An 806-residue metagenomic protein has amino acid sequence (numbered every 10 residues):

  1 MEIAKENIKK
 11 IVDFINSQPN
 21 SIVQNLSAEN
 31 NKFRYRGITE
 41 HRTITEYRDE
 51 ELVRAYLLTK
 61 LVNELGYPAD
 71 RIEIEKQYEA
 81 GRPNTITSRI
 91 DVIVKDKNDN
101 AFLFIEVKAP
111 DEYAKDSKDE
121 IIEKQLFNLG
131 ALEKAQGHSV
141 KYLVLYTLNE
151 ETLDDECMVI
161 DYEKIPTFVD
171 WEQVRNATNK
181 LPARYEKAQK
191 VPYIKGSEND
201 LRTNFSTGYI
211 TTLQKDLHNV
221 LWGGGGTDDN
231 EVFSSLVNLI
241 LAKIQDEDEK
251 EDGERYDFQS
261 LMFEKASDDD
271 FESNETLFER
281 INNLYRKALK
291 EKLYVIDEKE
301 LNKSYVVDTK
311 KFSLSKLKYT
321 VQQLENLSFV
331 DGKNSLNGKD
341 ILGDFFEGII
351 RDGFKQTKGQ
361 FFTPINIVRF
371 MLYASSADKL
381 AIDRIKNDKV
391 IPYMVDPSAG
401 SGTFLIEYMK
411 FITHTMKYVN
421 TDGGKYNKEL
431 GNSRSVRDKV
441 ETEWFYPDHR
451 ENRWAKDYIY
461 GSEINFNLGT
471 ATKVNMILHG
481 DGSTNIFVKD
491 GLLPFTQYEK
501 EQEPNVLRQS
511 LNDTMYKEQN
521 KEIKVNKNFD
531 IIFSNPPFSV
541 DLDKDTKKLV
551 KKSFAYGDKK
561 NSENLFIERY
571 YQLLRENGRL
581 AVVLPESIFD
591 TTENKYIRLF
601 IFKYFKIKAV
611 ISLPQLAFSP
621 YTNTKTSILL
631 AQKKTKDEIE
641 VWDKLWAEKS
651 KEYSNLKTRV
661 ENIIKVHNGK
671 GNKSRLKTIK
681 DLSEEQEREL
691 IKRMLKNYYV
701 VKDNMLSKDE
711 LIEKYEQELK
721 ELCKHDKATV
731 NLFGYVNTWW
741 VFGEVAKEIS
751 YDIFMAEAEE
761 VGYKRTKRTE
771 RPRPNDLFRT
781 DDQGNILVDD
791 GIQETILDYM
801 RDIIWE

Functional and structural regions predicted by a protein language model:
M1-N63, K195-V220: Charged, often low-complexity linker/regulatory segments
I11-S21, T43-E46, D70-D99: Active-site metal-binding core of divalent-cation-utilizing nuclease and nuclease-like domains
L57, I90-V94, A101-E112, L129: Conserved catalytic cores of phosphodiester-cleaving nucleases, focusing on short active-site segments
P68, P83-T87, A101-L103, E112-K124 (+1 more regions): Active-site-adjacent loop/helix micro-motif of nuclease/hydrolase catalytic cores
K108, E112-D170: Nucleic-acid nuclease catalytic cores
T178-N179, K500-E501, L507-E806: A conserved structural/catalytic subdomain of Rossmann-like adenosyl-cofactor enzymes
L241, D248-D352: Long recognition/docking surfaces used for binding and targeting
P364-D513, I531, P585-E586, I597 (+1 more regions): Conserved S-adenosyl-L-methionine
